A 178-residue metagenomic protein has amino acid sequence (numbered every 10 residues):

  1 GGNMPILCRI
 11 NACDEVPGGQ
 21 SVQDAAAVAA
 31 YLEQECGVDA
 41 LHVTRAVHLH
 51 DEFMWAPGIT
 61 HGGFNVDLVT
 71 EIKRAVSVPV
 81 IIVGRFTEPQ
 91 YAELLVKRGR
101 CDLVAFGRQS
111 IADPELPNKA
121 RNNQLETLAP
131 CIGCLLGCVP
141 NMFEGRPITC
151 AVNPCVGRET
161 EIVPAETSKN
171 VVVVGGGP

Functional and structural regions predicted by a protein language model:
G1-P178: Flavin-dependent oxidoreductase catalytic cores
